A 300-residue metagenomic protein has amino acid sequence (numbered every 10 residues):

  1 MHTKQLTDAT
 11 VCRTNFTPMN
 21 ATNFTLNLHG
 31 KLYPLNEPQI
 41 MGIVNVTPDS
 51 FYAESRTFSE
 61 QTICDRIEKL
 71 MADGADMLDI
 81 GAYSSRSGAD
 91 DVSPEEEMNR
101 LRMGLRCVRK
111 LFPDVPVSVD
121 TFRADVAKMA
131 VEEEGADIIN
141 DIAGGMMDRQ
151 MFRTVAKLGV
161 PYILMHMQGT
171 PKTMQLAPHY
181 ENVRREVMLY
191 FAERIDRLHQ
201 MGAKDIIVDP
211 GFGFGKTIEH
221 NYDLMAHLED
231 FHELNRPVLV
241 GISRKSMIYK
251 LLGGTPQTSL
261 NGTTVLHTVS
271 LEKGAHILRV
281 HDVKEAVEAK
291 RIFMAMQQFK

Functional and structural regions predicted by a protein language model:
F16-N45, K300: N-terminal amphipathic alpha-helix/helix-capping segment at the start of soluble metabolic enzymes
L28, E54-K69, S85-M103, C107 (+5 more regions): Active-site-adjacent loop and "lid" segments of alpha/beta metabolic enzymes
Y33, Q39-E60, C64-D65: N-terminal binding-site loop/beta-alpha segment at the start of enzyme catalytic domains that lines or forms
R66-G81: Catalytic domains of carbohydrate-active enzymes, especially glycoside hydrolases
